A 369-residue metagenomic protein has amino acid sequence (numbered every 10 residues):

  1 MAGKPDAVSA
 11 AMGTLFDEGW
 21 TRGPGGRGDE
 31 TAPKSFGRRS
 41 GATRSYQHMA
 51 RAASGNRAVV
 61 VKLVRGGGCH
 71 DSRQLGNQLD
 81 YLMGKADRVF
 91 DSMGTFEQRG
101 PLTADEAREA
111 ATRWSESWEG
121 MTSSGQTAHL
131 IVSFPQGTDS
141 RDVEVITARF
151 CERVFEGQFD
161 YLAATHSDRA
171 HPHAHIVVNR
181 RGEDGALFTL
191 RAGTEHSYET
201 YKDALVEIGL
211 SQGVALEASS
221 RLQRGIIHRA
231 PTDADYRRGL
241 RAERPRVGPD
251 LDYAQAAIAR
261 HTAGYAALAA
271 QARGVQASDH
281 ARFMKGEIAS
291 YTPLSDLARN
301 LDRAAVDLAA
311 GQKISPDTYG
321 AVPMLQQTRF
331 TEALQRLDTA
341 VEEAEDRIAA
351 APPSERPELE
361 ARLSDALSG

Functional and structural regions predicted by a protein language model:
M1-G369: N-terminal nicking endonuclease/strand-transfer module with a His-rich metal-binding environment and a catalytic Tyr
